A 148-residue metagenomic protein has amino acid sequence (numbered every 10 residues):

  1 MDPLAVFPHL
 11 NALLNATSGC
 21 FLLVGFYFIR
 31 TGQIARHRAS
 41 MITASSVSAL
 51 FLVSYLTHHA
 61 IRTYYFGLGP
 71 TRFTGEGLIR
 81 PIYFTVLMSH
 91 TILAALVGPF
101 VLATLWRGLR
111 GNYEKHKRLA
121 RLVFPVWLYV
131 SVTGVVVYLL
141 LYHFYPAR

Functional and structural regions predicted by a protein language model:
M1-R148: Alpha-helical membrane insertion/targeting regions
